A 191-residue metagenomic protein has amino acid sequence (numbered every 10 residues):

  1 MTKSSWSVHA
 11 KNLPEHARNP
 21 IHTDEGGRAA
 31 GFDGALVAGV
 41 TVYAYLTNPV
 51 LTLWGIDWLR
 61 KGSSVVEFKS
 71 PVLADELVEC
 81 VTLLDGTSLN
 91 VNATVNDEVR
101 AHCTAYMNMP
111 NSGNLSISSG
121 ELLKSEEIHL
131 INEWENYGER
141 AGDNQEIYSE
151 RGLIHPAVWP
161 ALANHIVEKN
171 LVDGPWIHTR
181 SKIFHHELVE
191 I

Functional and structural regions predicted by a protein language model:
M1-A10, L59, S63, S70-N136 (+1 more regions): HotDog/MaoC-like acyl-thioester-processing domains
M1-A35, S112-W176: Catalytic strand-loop segment that frames the active site of acyl-thioester-processing enzymes
V8, E15-R18, A44, V50 (+2 more regions): Generic hydrophobic/packing signal
T41-S88, A101, L162-I191: Hydrophobic beta-strand-centered segment that forms part of the acyl-chain substrate-binding groove
